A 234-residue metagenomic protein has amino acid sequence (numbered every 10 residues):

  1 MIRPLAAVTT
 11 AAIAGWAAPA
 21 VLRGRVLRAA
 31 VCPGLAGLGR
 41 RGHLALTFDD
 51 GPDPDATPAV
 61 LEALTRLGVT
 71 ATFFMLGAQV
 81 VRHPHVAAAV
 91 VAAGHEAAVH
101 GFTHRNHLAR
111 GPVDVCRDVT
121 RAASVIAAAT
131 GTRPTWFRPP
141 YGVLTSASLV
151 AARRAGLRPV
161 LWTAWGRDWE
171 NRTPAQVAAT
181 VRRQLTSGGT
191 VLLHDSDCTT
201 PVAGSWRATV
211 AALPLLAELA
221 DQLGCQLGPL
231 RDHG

Functional and structural regions predicted by a protein language model:
M1-R23: Hydrophobic alpha-helical topogenic segments used for membrane insertion/localization
A20-L108, D114, D118, V125: Active-site beta->alpha N-cap acidic-glycine motif
R25-R40, L67, A203-G234: C-terminal domain-boundary segment and adjacent tail
D49, L64, F73, A97 (+4 more regions): Divalent metal-coordination and catalytic microenvironments
G51, L76-A78, F102, P139-G142 (+3 more regions): Active-site beta-loop-alpha junctions enriched in small/polar residues
A59-E62, H85, A89-A92, R117 (+4 more regions): Alpha-helical scaffolding segments of alpha/beta enzyme cores, especially the outer helices of TIM-barrel or partial
R105-R110, T199-A203: A short acidic, helix-capping loop that chelates divalent metal ions and anchors anionic groups
V143, L149-Q184, C225-G234: His/Asp/Glu-enriched short active-site or ligand-binding loop at hydrolase and phosphoryl-transfer sites
